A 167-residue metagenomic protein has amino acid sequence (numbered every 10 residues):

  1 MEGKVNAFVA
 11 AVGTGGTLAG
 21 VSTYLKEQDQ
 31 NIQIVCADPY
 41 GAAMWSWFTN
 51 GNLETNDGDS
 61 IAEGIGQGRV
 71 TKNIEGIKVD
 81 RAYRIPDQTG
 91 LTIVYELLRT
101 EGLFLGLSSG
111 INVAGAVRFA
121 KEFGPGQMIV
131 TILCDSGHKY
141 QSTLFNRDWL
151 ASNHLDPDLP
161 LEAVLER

Functional and structural regions predicted by a protein language model:
M1-Q33: Glycine-rich ThDP/TPP pyrophosphate-binding loop and its adjacent helix/strand module within ThDP-dependent enzymes
N6, D80, Q127: Conserved acidic residues
A10-G13, C36-D38, V130-C134: Short beta-strand segments
A11-V21, M44, S108-A116: Short glycine/serine/threonine-rich phosphate/pyrophosphate-binding segments that cradle anionic phosphate groups
G20-D29, A114-G124: Alpha-helix C-terminal capping segments
E27-L107, L144-R167: Active-site/ligand-binding loops adjacent to catalytic centers
V117-C134, Q141-H154, L161-L165: Catalytic phosphate/nucleotide-handling subdomain of diverse soluble enzymes
